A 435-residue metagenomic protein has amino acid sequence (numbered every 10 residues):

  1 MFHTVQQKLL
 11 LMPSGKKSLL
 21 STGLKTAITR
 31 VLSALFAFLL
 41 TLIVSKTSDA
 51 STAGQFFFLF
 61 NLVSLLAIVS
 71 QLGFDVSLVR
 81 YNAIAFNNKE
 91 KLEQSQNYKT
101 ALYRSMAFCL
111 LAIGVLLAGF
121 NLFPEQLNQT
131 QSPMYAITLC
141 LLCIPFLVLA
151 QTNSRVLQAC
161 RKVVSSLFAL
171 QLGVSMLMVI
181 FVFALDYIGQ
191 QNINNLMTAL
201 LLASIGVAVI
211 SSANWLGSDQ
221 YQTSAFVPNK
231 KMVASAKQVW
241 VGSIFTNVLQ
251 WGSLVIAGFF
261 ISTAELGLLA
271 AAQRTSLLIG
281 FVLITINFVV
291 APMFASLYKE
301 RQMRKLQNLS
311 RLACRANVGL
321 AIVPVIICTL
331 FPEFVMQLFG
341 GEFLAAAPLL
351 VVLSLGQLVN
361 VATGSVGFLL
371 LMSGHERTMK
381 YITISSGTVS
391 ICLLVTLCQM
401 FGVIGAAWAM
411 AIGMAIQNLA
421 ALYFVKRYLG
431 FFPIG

Functional and structural regions predicted by a protein language model:
F2, Y103-V241, S385: Hydrophobic transmembrane helix module of multi-pass membrane transport proteins
F2-L19, G189-A199, V209-Q250, V289 (+3 more regions): Interhelical loop/hinge segments that connect adjacent transmembrane helices in multipass membrane
H3, S18-D75, V79, I113 (+2 more regions): Signature of the first transmembrane helix
G15, F120-L139, M303, L330-L358: Interfacial segments at transmembrane-helix termini and the short loops linking adjacent helices
T22-S33, L59, Q71-N121, T138 (+1 more regions): Membrane-water interface segments that mark the loop-to-transmembrane alpha-helix transition
T22-T41, L170-V174, A199-L216, F226-P292 (+3 more regions): Transmembrane helical elements of multi-pass membrane transporters/channels
S45-T52, C160-F168, M176-V209, A213 (+6 more regions): Membrane-interface helix-loop junctions in multi-pass transport and translocation proteins
L72-N88, A159, A272, S276-R301 (+1 more regions): Helix-loop junctions and terminal segments of transmembrane helices in multi-pass membrane transport/translocation
